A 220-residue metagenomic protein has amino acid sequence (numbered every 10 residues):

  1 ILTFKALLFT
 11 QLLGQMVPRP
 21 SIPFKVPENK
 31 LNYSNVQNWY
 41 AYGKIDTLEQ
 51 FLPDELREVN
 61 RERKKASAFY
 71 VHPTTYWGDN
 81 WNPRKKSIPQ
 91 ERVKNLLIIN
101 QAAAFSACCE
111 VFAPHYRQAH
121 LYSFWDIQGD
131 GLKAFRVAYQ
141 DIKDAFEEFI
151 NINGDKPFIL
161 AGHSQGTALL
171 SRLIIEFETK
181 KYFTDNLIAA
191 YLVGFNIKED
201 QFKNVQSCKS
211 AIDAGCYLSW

Functional and structural regions predicted by a protein language model:
L2-Y76, N80-E91: N-terminal low-complexity, Ser/Thr- and acidic-residue-enriched intrinsically disordered segments
L12-E28, V71-P157: Active-site catalytic motif of lipid deacylating hydrolases and related acyltransferases
N32-N35, W39-A41, A68, C109 (+1 more regions): Functionally engaged cysteine thiol sites
S67-V71, F112-H115, I159, A189-L192 (+1 more regions): Structural recognition of the beta-strand scaffold that forms the well-ordered cores of secreted hydrolase catalytic
P73-T75, Q118, S164, Y191-I197: Short, flexible loop/turn elements at secondary-structure junctions
I98, L169-E178: Short, well-ordered amphipathic alpha-helices
K143-G154, E176-W220: Surface cap/lid and interfacial helix-loop subdomains adjacent to catalytic sites that gate substrate access
G162-G166, L170: Gly/Ala-rich beta-loop-alpha elbow adjacent to hydrolase catalytic centers
